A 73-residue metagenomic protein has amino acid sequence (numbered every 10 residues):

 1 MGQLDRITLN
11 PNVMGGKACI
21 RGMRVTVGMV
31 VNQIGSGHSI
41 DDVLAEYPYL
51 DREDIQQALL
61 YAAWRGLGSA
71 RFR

Functional and structural regions predicted by a protein language model:
G2-S39: A short, structured beta-strand/loop element
T26-R73: Long, charge-rich, low-complexity alpha-helical segments
